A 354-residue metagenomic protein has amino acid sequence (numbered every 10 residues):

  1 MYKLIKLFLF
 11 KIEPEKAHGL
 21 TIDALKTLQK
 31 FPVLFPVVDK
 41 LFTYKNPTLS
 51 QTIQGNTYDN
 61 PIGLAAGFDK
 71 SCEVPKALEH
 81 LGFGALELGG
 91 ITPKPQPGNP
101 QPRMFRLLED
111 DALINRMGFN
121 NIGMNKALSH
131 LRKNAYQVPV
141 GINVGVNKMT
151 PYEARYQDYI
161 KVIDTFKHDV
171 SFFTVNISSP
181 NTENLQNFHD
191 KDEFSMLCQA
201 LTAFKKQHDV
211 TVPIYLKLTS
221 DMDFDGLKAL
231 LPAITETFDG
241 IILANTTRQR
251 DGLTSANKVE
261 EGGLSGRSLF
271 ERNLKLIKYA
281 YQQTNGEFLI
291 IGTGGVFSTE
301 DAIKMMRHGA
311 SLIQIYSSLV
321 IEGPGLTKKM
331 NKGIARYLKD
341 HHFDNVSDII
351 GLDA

Functional and structural regions predicted by a protein language model:
Y2-Q51, N115-N120, N125: An N-cap/entry alpha-helix motif that binds or orients negatively charged groups
F35-Y44, P180-E193, A229-G286: Glycine/Thr-rich beta-alpha phosphate-binding loop at enzyme active sites
T57-G63, Q137-I142, K205-T219, Q282-G292: Short beta-strand/loop segments at the ligand-binding rim of alpha/beta enzyme cores
S71-L78, M222-T235, Q282, G286 (+1 more regions): Catalytic cores of alpha/beta
E87-Q96, I177-S179, G240-R248, G295 (+1 more regions): Glycine-rich phosphate-binding active-site loops on the catalytic face of alpha/beta enzymes
G89-V138: A gly/proline- and charged-residue-enriched helix-loop-helix capping module
Q96-D111, R250-S265, L319-F343: C-terminal helical cap(s) of enzyme catalytic domains, especially alpha/beta-barrels
N147-I160, Y215-I234: Active-site glycine- and acidic-residue-rich loops that bind and position anionic ligands or nucleotide-like cofactors
